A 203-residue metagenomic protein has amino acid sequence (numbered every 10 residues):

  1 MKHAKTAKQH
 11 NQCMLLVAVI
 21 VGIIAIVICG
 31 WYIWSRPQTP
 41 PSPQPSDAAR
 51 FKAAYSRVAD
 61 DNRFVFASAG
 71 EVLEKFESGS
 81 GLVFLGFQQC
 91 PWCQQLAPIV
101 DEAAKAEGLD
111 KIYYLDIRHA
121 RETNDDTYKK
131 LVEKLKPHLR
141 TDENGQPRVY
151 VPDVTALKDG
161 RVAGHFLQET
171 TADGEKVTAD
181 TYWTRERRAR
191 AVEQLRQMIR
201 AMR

Functional and structural regions predicted by a protein language model:
K2, Q9-G79, T178-R203: N-terminal leader/targeting and pre-domain segments
V58-A67, L85, L109-K134: Thiol-based oxidoreductase modules, predominantly thioredoxin-like and allied folds used for disulfide exchange
F76-C90, V100: Short active-site neighborhood of thiol/selenol oxidoreductases, capturing the structured segment around
S78-L82, G108-K111, V151, K158-D159: Loop/turn elements at helix/coil->beta-strand transitions in domains of secreted/extracellular proteins
F87-Q95, P152-T155: C-type cytochrome heme c attachment motif
W92-E107: Typically the conserved alpha-helix immediately C-terminal to a functionally engaged Cys/Sec in thioredoxin-like
K105, A120-R161: Structural alpha/beta surface segment adjacent to cysteine/selenocysteine redox centers across thiol/disulfide enzymes
N144-R203: Non-catalytic, surface beta->alpha helical segment in thiol-disulfide oxidoreductase systems
